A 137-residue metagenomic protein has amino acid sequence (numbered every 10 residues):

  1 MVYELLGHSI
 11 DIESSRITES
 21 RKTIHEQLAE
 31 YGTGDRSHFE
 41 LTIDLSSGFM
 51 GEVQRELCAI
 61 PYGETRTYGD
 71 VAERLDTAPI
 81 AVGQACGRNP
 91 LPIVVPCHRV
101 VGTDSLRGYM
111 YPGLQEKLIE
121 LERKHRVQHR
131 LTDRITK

Functional and structural regions predicted by a protein language model:
M1-L75, H125-K137: Basic nucleic-acid-binding alpha-helical/helix-turn surface characteristic of O6-alkylguanine DNA
Q84-A85, P96: Residues in the recognition helix of alpha-helical DNA-binding motifs
I93-G102: Short Lys/Arg-enriched helix C-cap and helix-to-coil transition segments that create basic nucleic-acid-contact patches
D104-K137: …primarily DNA-binding HTH/wHTH and HhH modules…
